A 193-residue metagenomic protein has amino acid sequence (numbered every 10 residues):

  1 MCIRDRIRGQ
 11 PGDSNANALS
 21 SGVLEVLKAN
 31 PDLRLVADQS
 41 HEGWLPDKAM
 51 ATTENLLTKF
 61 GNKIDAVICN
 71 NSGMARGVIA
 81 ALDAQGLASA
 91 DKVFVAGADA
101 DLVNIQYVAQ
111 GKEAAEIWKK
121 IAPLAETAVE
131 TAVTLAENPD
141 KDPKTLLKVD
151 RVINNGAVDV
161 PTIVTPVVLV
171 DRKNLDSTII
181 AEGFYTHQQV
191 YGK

Functional and structural regions predicted by a protein language model:
R4-K193: A residue-level marker of the well-folded mature domains of exported/periplasmic proteins
